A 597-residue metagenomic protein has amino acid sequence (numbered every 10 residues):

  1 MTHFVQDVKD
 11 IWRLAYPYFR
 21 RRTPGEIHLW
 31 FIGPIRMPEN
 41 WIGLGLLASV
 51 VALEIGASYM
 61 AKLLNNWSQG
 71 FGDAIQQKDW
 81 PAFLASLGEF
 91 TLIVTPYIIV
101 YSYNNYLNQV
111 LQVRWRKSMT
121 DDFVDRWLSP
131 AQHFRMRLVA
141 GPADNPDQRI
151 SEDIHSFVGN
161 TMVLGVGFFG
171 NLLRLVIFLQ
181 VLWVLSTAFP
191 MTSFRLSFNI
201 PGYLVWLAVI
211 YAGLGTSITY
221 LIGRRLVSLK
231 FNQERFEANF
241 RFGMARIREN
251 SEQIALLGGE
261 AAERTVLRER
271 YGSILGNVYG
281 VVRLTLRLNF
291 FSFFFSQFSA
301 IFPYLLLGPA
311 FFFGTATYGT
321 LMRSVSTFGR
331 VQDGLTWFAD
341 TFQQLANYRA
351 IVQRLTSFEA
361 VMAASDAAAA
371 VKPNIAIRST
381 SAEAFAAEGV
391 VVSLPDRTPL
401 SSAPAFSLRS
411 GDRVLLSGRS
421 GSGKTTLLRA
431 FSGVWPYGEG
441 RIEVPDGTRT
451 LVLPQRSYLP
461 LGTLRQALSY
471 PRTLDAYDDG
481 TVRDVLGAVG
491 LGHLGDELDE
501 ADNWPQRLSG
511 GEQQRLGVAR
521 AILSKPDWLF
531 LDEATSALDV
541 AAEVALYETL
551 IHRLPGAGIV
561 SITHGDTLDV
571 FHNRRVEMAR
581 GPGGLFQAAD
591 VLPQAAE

Functional and structural regions predicted by a protein language model:
M1-A61, N66-F90, N104, N108 (+5 more regions): Membrane-integrated ABC transporters
S49-A52, G56, G167-L196, G202-G223 (+3 more regions): A hydrophobic transmembrane-helix motif
P142, L256, Q353, E359-L415 (+3 more regions): Primarily ABC-family ATPase nucleotide-binding module
G223, V227, A238, Q253-G259 (+3 more regions): Cytosolic ends of transmembrane helices, especially the final helix of ABC transmembrane type-1 domains
R225, L229-G280, A370: Loop segments that connect adjacent transmembrane helices in multi-pass transporters
S432: Helix-to-loop junction immediately C-terminal to a conserved catalytic motif
S457-N503: Conserved "ABC signature" C-loop
A467, E500-E597: ABC-family ATPase nucleotide-binding domain "signature/switch" substructure
